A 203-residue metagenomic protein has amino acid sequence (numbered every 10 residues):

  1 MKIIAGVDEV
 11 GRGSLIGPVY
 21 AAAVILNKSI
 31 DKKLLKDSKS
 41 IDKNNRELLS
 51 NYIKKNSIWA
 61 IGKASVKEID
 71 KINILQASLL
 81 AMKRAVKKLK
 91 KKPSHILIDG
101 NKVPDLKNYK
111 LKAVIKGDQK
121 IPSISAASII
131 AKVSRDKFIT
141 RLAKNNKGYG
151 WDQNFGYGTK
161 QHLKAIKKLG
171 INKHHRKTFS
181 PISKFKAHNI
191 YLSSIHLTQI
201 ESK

Functional and structural regions predicted by a protein language model:
M1-K203: RNase H-like, Mg2+-dependent phosphodiesterase core, and more generally RNA phosphate-backbone-engaging helix-loop
